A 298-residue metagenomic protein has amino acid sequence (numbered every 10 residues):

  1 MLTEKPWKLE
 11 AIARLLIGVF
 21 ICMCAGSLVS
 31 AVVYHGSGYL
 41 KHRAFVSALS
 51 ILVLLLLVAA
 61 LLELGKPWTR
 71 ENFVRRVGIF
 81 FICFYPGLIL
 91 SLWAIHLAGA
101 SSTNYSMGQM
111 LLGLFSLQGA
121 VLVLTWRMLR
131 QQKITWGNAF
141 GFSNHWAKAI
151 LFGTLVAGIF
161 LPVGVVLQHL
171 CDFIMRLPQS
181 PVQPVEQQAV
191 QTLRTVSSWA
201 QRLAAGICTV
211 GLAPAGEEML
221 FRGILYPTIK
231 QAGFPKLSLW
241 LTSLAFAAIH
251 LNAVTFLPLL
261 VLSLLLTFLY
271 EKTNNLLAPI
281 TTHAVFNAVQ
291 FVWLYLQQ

Functional and structural regions predicted by a protein language model:
M1-A139, F291-Q298: N-terminal, membrane-interfacial amphipathic/helix-forming hydrophobic leader that caps and precedes the first
M1-Y34, A44-L54, F152, G158-L167 (+1 more regions): Transmembrane helix-loop-helix hairpins at the membrane interface of multi-pass integral membrane proteins
N72, F80-F81, Y85, C171 (+4 more regions): Generic detector of bulky aromatic hydrophobic side chains
N72, N104, N138, N144 (+3 more regions): Detector for Asparagine
L92-F115, M128-L212: Juxtamembrane helix-loop-helix connectors linking adjacent transmembrane helices in multi-pass membrane enzymes
